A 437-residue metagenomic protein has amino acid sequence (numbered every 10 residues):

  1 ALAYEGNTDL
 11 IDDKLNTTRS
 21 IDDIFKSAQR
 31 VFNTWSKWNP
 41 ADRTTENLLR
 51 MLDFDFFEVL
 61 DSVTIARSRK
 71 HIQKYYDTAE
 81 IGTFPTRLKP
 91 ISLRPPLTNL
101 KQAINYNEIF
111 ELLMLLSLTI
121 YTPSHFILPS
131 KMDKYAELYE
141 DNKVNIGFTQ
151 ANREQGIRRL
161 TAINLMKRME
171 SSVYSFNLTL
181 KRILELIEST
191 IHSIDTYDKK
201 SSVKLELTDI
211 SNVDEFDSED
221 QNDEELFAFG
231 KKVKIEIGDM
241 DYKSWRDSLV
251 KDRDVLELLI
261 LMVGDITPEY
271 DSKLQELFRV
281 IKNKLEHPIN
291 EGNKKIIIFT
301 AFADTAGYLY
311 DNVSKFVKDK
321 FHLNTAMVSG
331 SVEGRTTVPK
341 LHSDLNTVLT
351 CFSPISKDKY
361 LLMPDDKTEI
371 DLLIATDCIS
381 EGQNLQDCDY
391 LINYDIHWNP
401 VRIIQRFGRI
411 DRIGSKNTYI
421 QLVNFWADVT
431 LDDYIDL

Functional and structural regions predicted by a protein language model:
L2-I210, D436-L437: Inter-lobe coupling linker of SF2 helicases/translocases
L165, S172, F176, G292-Y310: Conserved strand-helix element at the start of the C-terminal RecA-like helicase core
P268-A301: Conserved interdomain hinge at the start of the Helicase C-terminal
A303-S329: Conserved helicase motor "Helicase C" RecA-like lobe of SF1/SF2 P-loop NTPases
V332-A375: Conserved helicase ATPase core of P-loop NTP-dependent helicases/translocases
Y360-K367, I374-C388, G408-I413: SF2 helicase motor core recognition
N384-D395, Q421-N424: A short beta-strand element within the Helicase C-terminal
V401-F407, D411-L437: A conserved SF2-helicase RecA2
